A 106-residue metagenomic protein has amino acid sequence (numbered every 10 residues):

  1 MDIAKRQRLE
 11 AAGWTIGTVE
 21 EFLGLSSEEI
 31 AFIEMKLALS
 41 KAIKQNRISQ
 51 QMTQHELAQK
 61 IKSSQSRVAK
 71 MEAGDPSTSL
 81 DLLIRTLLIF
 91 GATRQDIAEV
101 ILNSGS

Functional and structural regions predicted by a protein language model:
M1-A38, A98-S106: N-terminal flexible/basic segments that precede or flank functional cores
A12, K41-E56, R85: Short basic helix-loop element that most often maps to the first helix and adjoining turn of HTH DNA-binding modules
A38-L39, S63: Alpha-helix N-cap/N′ positions at the starts of helices
I48, K62, A73-D75, L102: Residue-level detection of the helix-turn-helix DNA-binding "recognition helix"
Q50-K70: Short alpha-helical DNA-recognition segment
K62, S79-I97: DNA major-groove recognition helix of helix-turn-helix/homeodomain DNA-binding modules
K70, G74, R85: Alpha-helical DNA-recognition elements
